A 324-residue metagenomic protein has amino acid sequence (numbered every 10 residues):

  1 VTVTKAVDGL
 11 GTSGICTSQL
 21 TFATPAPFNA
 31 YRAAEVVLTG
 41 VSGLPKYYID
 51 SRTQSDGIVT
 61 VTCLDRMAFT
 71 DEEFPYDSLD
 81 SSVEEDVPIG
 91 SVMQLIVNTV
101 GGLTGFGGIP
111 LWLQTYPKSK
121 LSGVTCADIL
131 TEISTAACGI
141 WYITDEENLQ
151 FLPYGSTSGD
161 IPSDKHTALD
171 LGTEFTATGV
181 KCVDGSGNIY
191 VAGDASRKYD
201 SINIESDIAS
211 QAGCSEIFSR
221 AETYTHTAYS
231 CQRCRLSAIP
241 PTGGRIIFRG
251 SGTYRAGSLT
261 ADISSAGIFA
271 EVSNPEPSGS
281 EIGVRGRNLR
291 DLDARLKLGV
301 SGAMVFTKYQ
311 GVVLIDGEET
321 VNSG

Functional and structural regions predicted by a protein language model:
V1-I15, G172, N322: Solvent-exposed edge beta-strands and adjacent loop segments that serve as assembly or binding interfaces
G14-P25: Charged, amphipathic alpha-helical segments
C16, P45, G57-V59, E147 (+2 more regions): Envelope-exposed proteins and targeting segments
S18, V61, I282-V284: Hydrophobic residues positioned within well-ordered beta-strands of beta-sheet architectures
A23-T104, G286-R290: Surface-exposed cap/loop segments at beta↔alpha junctions
A26, D128-T131, T135, I140-G324: Acidic, small/polar-enriched beta strand-loop surface segments
R32-V41, L113, G244-R249, Y254: Short conserved beta-strand and strand-loop elements enriched in small hydrophobics with frequent Asp/Gly
F69-L95, F106-E132, S156-I161, S237: Short acidic/polar beta-strand-loop edge motifs in secreted extracellular and Gram-negative envelope-associated
